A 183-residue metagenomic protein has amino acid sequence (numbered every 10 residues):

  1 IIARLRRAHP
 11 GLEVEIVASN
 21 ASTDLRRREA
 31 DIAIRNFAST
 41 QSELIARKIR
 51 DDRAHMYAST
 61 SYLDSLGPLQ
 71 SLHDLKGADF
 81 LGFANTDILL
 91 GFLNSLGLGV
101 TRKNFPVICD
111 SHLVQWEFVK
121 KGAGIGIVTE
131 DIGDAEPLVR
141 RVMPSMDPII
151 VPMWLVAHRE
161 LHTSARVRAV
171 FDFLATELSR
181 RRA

Functional and structural regions predicted by a protein language model:
I1-A8, F173-R181: Generic non-transmembrane alpha-helical segments
I1-S42: Central regulatory/effector-binding core of bacterial HTH transcription factors
R27, S39-M153, S179-A183: C-terminal regulatory
M153-T163: A bilobed periplasmic-binding-protein/Venus flytrap-type ligand-binding module shared by bacterial periplasmic
H162-T176: Short amphipathic alpha-helical coupling segments at ligand-binding clamshell hinges and other catalytic/signaling
